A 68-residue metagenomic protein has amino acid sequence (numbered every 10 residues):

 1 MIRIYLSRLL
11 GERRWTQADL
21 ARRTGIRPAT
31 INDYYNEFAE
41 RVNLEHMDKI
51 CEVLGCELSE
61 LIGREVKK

Functional and structural regions predicted by a protein language model:
M1-W15: A short, Lys/Arg-rich alpha-helix, primarily the initiator
S7, A18, D48: Residues within the helices of the helix-turn-helix
R8, D33, E52, I62-K68: Short, charged recognition helix plus adjacent turn of helix-turn-helix-like nucleic-acid-binding domains
L10, A21, C51: The alpha-helix within a helix-turn-helix
G11, G25, N36, V66: Residue-level detection of the helix-turn-helix DNA-binding "recognition helix"
I26-R41: Recognition helix of helix-turn-helix/homeodomain-like DNA-binding domains that insert into the DNA major groove
E45-E60: DNA major-groove recognition helix of helix-turn-helix/homeodomain DNA-binding modules
